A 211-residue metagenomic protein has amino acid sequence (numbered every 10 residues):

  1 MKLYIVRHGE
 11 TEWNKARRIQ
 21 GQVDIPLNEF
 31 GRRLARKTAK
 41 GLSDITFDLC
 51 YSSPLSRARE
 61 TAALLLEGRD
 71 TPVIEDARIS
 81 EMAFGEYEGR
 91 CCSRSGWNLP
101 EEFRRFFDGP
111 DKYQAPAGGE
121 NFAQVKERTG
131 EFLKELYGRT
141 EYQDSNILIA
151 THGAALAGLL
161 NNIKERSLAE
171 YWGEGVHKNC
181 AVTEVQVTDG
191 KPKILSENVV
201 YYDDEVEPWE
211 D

Functional and structural regions predicted by a protein language model:
M1-Y4, L49: Extreme N-terminal starter segment of soluble prokaryotic enzymes
L3, Y142-T151: Generic beta-sheet signal
Y4, I74-D76, L195: General small-molecule cofactor/ligand-binding pocket signal
G9, G153, N198: Active-site metal-binding loops of divalent metal-dependent hydrolases
E10-L64, G118-G130: Loop-to-helix element that buttresses phosphate recognition and phosphoryl-transfer chemistry
R36-F103: Phosphate-coordination/substrate-recognition cap region in phosphate-metabolizing enzymes
F84-G96, G138, Y142-S145, N161-D211: Acidic, low-complexity terminal tails and accessory targeting/binding regions of phosphate-metabolizing enzymes
E102-Q124: Short glycine/proline- and acidic residue-enriched helix-loop micro-motifs that form flexible lids or anion-recognition
